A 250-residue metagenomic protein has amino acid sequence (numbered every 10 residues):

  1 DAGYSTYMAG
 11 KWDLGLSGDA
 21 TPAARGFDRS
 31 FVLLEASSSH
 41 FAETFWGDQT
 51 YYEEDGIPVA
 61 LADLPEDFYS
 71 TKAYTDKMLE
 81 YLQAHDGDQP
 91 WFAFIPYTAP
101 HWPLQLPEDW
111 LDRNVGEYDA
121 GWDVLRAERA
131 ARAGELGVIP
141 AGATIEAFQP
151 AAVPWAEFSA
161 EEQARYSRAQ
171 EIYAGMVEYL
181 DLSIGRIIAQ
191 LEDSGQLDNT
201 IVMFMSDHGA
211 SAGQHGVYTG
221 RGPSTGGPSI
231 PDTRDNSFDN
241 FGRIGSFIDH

Functional and structural regions predicted by a protein language model:
D1-Y4, Q190: A short, Lys/Arg-enriched amphipathic alpha-helix followed by its capping loop at the start of a domain
G3-A9, P140-T144: Short secondary-structure capping/junction motifs at helix and strand boundaries
Y4, L14-R113, A120, P150-A174: Formylglycine-dependent
A9-K11, I184, V202, D207: Structural scaffold positions in well-ordered secondary structure
S17-G26, L33, L104-L106, E192-H250: Histidine-centered active-site microenvironments of extracellular/periplasmic hydrolases and transferases
T75-Q83, G116-P140, E162-T200, A210 (+2 more regions): A long, amphipathic alpha-helix that forms part of the scaffold/cap immediately adjacent to metal-dependent active
F94-T98, A189, F204: Short beta-strand segments
E135-E157: Extended, charge-rich helix/loop segments that form flexible, surface "patches" used to engage negatively charged
